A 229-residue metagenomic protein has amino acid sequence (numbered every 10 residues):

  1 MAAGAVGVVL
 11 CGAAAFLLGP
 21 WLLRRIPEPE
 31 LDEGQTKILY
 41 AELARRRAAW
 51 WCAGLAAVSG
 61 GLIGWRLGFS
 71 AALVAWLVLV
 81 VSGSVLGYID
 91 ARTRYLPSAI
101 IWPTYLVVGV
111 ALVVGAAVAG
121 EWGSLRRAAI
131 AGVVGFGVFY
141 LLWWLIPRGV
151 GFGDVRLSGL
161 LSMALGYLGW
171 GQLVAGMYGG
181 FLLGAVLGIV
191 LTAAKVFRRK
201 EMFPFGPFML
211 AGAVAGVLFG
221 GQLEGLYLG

Functional and structural regions predicted by a protein language model:
M1-A71: N-terminal transmembrane signal-anchor/hairpin module of polytopic inner-membrane proteins
A5-V9, W50-G54, L73-L77, W102-P103 (+4 more regions): Hydrophobic alpha-helical transmembrane segments
G7, C11-A15, G19, C52-A56 (+10 more regions): Alpha-helical transmembrane segments in multi-pass membrane proteins
L10-G12, G60-W65, V110-A116, G212-G229: Hydrophobic alpha-helical transmembrane segments
R24-D32, W65-F69, A117-E121, P147-R148 (+4 more regions): Transmembrane helix-loop junctions in multipass membrane proteins, especially transporters and channels
A48-V118: Intramembrane alpha-helical segments
L86, R92-A185, L226-G229: Functional transmembrane core segments of multi-pass inner-membrane proteins
I189-A215: Interfacial loop-to-transmembrane junctions
